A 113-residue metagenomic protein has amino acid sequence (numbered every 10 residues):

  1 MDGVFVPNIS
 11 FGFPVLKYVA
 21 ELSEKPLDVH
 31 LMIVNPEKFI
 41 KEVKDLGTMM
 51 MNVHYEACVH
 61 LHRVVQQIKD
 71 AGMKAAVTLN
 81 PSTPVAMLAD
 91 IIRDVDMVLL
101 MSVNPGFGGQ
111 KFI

Functional and structural regions predicted by a protein language model:
M1-I33, E42, V103: An active-site metal/cofactor-coordinating segment within enzyme catalytic domains
L22, P26, K38-E42, G47-I113: Conserved anion-binding
